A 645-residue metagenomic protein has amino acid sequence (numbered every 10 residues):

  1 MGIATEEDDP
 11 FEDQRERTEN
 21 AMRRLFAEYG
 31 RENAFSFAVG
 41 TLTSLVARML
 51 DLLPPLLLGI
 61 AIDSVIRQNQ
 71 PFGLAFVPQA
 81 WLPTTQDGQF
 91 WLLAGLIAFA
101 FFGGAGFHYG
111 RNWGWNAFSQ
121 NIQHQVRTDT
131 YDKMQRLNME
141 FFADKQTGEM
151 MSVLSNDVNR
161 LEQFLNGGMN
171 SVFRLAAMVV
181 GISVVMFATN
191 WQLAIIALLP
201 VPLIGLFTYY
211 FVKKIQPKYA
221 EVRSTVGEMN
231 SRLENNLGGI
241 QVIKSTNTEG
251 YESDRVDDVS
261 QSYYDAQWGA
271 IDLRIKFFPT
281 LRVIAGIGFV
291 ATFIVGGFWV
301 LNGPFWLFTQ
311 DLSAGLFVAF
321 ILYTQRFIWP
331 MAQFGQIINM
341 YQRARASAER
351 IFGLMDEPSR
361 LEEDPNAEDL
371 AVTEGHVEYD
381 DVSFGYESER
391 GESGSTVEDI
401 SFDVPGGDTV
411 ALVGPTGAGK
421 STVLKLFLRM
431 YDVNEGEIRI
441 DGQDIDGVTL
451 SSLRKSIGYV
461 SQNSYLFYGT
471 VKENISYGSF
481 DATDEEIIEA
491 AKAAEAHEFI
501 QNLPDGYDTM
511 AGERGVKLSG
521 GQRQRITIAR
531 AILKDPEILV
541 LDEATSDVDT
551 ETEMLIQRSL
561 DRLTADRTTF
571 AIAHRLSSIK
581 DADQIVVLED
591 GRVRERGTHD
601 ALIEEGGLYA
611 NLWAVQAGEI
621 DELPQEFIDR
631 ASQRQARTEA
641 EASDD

Functional and structural regions predicted by a protein language model:
G2, N112-D132, A197-Q241, T248-D257 (+5 more regions): Cytoplasmic coupling helices
I3-A4, D9-E12, K580-D645: C-terminal portion of ABC ATPase nucleotide-binding domains
A27, R31-A34, M139, V158-L165 (+7 more regions): An intracellular "coupling" helix at the cytosolic face of ABC transporter transmembrane type-1 domains
E32, V39-V46, F99, G167-V222 (+1 more regions): Transmembrane helices of ABC transporter permease
F37-F107, A188-Q192, G303-L307: Transmembrane helix-loop-helix hairpins at lipid-water interfaces of multipass membrane proteins, especially the type-1
I66, V185-L198, T280-E349: Helix-loop-helix
T128, E357, H376, E437-R439 (+8 more regions): ABC ATPase nucleotide-binding domain helical subdomain, centered on the C-loop/LSGGQ "ABC signature"
F327-S393, D432-R439, D446, A482-I488 (+1 more regions): ABC transporter TMD-NBD coupling linker
